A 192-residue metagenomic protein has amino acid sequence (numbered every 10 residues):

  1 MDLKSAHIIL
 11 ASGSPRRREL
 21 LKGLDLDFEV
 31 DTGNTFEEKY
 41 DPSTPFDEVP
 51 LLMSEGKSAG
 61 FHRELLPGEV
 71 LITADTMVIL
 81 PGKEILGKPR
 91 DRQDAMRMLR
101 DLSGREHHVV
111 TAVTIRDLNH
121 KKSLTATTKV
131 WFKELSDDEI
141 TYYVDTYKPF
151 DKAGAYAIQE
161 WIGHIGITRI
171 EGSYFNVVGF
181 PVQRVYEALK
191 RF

Functional and structural regions predicted by a protein language model:
L3-K4, T44-F192: Anionic-ligand binding patches
L3-L26: N-terminal beta1-alpha1 ligand-phosphate binding loop
G13, G33, L118: Cofactor-binding loop segments of dinucleotide-utilizing enzymes, especially the Rossmann-like FAD- and NAD(P)+-binding
R16, F36-E38, K121: Surface-exposed, flexible loop/turn segments at secondary-structure boundaries
L26, T32, E134-S136: General structural signal for secondary-structure boundaries
E29-K39: A short beta-strand-loop structural module common to alpha/beta enzyme folds
